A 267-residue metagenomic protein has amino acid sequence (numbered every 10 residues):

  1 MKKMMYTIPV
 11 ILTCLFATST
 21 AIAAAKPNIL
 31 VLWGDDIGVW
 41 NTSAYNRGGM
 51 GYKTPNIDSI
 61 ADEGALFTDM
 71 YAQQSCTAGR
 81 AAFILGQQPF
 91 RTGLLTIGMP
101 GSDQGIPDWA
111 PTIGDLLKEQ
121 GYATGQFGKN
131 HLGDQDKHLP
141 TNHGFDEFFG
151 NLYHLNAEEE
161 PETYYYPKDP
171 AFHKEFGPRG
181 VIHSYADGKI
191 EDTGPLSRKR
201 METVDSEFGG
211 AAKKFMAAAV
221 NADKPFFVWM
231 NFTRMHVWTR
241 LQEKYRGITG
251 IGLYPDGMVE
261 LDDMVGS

Functional and structural regions predicted by a protein language model:
K2, Y6, T20-S267: Formylglycine-dependent sulfatase
T7-T18: Bacterial N-terminal signal peptides
